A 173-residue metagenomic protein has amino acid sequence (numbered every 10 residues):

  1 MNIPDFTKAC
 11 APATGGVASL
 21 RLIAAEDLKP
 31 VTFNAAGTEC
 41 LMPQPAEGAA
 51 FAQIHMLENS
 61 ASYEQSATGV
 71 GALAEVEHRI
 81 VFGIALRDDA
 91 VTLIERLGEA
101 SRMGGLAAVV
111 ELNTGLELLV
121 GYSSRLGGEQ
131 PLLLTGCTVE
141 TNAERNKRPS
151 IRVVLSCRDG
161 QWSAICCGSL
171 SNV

Functional and structural regions predicted by a protein language model:
M1-T7: N-terminal export/ancillary region detector
K8-G83, G128-N146: Solvent-exposed edge beta-strands and adjacent loop segments that serve as assembly or binding interfaces
C10-P12, G98, R102-A108, K147-I151: Generic detector of bulky aromatic hydrophobic side chains
A24-E26, A90, C166: Alpha-helix initiation/capping motif
E64-G128: Structured, beta-strand-rich domain cores that present glycine/charged loop surfaces used to bind extended ligands
R125-V173: Mixed-charge, glycine-accented linear interaction segment located at domain edges/termini
